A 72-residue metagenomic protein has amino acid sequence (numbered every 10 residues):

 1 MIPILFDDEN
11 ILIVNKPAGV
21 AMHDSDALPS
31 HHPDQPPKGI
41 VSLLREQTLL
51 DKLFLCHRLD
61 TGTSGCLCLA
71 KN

Functional and structural regions predicted by a protein language model:
M1-N72: RNA pseudouridine synthases
